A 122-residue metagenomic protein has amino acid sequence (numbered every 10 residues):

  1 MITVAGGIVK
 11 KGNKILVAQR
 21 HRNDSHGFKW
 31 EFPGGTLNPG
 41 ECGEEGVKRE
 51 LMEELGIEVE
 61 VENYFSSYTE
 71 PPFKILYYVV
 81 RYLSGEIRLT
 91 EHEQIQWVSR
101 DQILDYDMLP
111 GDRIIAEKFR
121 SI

Functional and structural regions predicted by a protein language model:
M1, E60, P72-K74: Residue-level preference for beta-strand/loop junctions
M1-L16: Conserved N-terminal beta-strand and adjoining loop/helix that marks the start of the Nudix/MutT-like hydrolase domain
R20-R22, M108: Short coil/turn segments
D24-F28: A conserved beta-turn-beta hairpin within the catalytic core of GNAT-like acetyltransferases that forms part
K29, R88-I122: Nudix hydrolase/Nudix homology domain
F32-Y64, S99: The catalytic Nudix box helix
S66-R88, Q94-Q96, R100: Active-site-adjacent beta-strand/loop module that shapes the phosphate/pyrophosphate-binding cleft
